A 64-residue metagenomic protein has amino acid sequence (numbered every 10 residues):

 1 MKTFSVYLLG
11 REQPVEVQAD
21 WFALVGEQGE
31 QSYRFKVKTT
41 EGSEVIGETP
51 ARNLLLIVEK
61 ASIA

Functional and structural regions predicted by a protein language model:
K2-G10: A short beta-strand micro-motif
V6-Y7, F22, R52-L54: Intrinsic-disorder/low-complexity peptide segments enriched for small residues
G10-R11, G26, L56-V58: Generic detector of low-complexity/intrinsically disordered segments and short hydrophobic N-terminal stretches
Q13-T39: Short, flexible N-terminal segments of the mature chain
Q31-A64: Short, mixed-charge low-complexity intrinsically disordered segments
